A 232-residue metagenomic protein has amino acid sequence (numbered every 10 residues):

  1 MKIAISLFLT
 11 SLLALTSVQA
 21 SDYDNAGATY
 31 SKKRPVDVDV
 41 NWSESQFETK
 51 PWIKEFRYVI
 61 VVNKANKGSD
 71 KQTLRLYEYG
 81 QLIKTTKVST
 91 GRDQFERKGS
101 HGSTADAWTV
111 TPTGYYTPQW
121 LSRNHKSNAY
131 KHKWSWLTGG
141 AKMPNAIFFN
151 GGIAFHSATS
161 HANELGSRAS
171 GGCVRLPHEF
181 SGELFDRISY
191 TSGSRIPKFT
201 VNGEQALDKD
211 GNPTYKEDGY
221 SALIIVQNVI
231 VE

Functional and structural regions predicted by a protein language model:
M1-I5: Positively charged n-region of N-terminal signal peptides that target proteins for export
S6-A14: Bacterial N-terminal signal peptides
T16-A20: Sec/Tat signal peptide C-region and signal peptidase I cleavage site
D22-G27, T111, N124-E232: Exported/periplasmic cell-wall-interacting domains
K32-H161: Gly/Pro-biased beta-strand-loop elements
